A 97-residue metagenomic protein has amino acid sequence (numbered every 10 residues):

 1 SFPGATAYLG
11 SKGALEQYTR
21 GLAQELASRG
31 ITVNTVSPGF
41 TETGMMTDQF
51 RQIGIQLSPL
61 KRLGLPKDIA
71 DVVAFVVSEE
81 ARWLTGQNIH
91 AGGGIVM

Functional and structural regions predicted by a protein language model:
S1-A5, A27-S28: Active-site "substrate specificity/gating" loop of NAD(P)-dependent dehydrogenases, especially the short-chain
S11, T19: Active-site helix of classical SDR
E16, V33-D48: Short, flexible catalytic-loop segment of classical short-chain dehydrogenase/reductase
Q24-S28, R82: Alpha-helical segment proximal to the catalytic Tyr-Lys
R29, N34, Q87: Rossmann-like NAD(H)/NADP(H) cofactor-binding core
S58-I69: A conserved structural motif in NAD(P)-dependent oxidoreductases
A70-A81: Alpha-helical substrate-binding/gating segment
A74, T85-M97: Short C-terminal tail/terminal secondary-structure segment of NAD(P)H-dependent dehydrogenase/reductase domains
